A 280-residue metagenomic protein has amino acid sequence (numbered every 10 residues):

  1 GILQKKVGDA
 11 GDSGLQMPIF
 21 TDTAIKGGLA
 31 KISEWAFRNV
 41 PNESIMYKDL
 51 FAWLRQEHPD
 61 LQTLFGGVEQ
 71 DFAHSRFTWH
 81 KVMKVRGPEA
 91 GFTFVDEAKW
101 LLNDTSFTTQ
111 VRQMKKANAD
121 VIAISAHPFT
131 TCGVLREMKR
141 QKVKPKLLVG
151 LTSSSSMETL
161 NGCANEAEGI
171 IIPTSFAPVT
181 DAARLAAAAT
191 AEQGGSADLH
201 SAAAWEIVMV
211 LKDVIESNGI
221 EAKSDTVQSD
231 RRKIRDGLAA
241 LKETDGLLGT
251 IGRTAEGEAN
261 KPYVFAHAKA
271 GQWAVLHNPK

Functional and structural regions predicted by a protein language model:
G1-D12, T78-S175: Extracellular/periplasmic bilobed ligand-binding domains
I2-L3, I25, M46-L50, S75-M83 (+6 more regions): Stable alpha-helical elements in mature extracytoplasmic
V7, L54-H58, V68, R86-G91 (+7 more regions): Sec/Tat-exported extracytoplasmic proteins
D12-F37: Flexible loop/hinge segments that line or gate small-molecule binding clefts
S33-F37, N42, P88, M138-I207 (+3 more regions): Extracellular/periplasmic periplasmic-binding protein-like sensory domains
W35-K99, V121, L211: An alpha-beta-alpha
E192-S201, K212-H277: Segments of small-molecule ligand-sensing domains
